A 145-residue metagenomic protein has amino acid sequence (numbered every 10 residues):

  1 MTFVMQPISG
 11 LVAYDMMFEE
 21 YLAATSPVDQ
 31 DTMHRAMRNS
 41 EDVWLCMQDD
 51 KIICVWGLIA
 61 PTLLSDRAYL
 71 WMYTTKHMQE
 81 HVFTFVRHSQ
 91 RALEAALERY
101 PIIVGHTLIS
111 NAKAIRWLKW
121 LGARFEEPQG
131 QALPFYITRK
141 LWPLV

Functional and structural regions predicted by a protein language model:
M1-Q30: Short amphipathic alpha-helix that is part of the acyltransferase structural core
T25-D42, E94-A95: Active-site rim helix/loop that mediates acceptor-substrate recognition in acyltransferases
E41-L58: Conserved beta-hairpin
W56-S65, F125-E127: A conserved beta-strand-loop-helix scaffold within acyl/acetyltransferase catalytic domains
S65-Q79, T84, L133-F135: Conserved acetyl-CoA binding element of GNAT-fold acetyltransferases
E80-A95, K113-W120: Conserved acetyl-CoA-binding loop-helix of GNAT-fold acetyltransferases
Y100-K119, Q129: Conserved beta-strand-loop-alpha-helix junction that forms the acyl-donor binding cleft
H106, R124-Y136: Conserved catalytic-core motifs of GNAT/GCN5-like acyltransferases
